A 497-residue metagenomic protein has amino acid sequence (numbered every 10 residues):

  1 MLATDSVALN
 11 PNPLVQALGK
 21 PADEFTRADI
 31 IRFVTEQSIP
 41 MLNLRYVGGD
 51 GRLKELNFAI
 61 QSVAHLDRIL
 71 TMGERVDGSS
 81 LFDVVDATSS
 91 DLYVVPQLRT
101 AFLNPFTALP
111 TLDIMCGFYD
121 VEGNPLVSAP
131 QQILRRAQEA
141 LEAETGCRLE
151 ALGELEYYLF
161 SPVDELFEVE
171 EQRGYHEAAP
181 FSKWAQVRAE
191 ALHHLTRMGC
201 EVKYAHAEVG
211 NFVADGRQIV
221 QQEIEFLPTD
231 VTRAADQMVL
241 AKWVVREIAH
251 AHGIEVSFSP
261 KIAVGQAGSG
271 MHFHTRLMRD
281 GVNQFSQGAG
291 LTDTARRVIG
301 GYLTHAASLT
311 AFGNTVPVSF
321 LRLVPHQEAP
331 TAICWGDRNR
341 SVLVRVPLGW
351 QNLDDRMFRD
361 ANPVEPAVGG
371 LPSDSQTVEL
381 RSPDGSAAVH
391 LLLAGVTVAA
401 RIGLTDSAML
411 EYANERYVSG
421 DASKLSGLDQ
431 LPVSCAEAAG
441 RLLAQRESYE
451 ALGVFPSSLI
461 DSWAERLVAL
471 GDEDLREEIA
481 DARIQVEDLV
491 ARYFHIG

Functional and structural regions predicted by a protein language model:
M1-A3, V163-D164, A214-I219, E365 (+1 more regions): Short hydrophobic/aromatic-rich motifs at helix boundaries and adjacent loops
M1-N211, T229-W243, L391-L392, G427-G497: ATP/Mg2+-dependent ligation/transfer catalytic cores
G19, A28-I31, T35, P40-M41 (+6 more regions): Active-site capping/gating regions of soluble enzymes
L155-E170, K203-P228, K261-V282: Active-site-proximal loop/short-helix segments that contain or immediately flank catalytic acid/base residue(s)
R322-P325, E415-D421, I460-G471: Amphipathic alpha-helical surface "interface" segments used for docking/oligomerization or membrane association within
E411-A436: Intrinsically disordered, low-complexity charged/polar segments
